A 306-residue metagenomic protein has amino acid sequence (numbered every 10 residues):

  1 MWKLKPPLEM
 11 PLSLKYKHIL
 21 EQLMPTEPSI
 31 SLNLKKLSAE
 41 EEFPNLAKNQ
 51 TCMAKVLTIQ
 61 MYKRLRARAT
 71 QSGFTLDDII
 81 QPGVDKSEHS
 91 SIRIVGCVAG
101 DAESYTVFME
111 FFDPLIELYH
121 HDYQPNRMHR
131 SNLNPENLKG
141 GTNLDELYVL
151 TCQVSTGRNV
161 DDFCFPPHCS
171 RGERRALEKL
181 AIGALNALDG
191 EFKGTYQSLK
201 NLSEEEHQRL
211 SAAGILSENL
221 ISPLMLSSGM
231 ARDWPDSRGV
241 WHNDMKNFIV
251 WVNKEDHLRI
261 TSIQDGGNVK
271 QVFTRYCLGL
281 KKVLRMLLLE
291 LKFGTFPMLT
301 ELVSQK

Functional and structural regions predicted by a protein language model:
W2-Q305: Long, Pro/Ser/Thr-rich low-complexity/intrinsically disordered regulatory tracts in eukaryotic proteins
